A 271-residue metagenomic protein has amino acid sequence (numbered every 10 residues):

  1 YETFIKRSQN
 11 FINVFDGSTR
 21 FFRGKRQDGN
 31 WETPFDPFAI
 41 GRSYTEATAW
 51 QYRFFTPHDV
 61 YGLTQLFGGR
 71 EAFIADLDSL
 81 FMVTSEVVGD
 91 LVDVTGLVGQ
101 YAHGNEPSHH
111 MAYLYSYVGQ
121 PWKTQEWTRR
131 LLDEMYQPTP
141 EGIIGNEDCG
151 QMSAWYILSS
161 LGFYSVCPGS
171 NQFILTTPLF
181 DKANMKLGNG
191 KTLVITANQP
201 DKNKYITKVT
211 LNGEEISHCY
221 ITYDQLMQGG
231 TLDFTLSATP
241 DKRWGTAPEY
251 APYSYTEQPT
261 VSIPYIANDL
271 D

Functional and structural regions predicted by a protein language model:
E2-V194, Q199, D224-L226, T231: Active-site core of glycosidic bond-cleaving carbohydrate-active enzymes
H110, T139-P140, I144, S153 (+3 more regions): TerminUS-proximal long segments
P178, D201, N268-L270: Short, ordered beta-strand-loop transition motifs
K182, I206-K208: Exposed beta-strand and adjacent loop surfaces of beta-rich binding modules that mediate intermolecular recognition
G188, T210-E214: Short strand-turn-strand beta-turns centered on an Asx-Gly dipeptide
E257-L270: Residue-level detector of functionally pivotal "anchor" positions at catalytic/ligand-binding pockets or at interdomain
